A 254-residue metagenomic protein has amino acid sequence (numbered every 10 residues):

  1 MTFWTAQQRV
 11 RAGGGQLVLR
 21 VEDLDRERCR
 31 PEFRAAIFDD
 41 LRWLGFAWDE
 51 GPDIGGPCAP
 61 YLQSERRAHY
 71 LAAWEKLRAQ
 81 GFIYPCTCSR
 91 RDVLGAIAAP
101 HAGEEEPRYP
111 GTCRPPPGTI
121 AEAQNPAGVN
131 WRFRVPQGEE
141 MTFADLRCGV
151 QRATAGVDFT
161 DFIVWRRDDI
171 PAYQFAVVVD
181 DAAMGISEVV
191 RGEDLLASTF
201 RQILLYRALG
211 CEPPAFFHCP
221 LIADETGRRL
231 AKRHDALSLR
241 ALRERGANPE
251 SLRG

Functional and structural regions predicted by a protein language model:
M1-A102, E193-D194, S198-C211: N-terminal Rossmann-like or analogous alpha/beta NTP/dinucleotide-binding catalytic cores that position adenine
R91-L230, S238-R243: Active-site cores that bind ATP or allylic diphosphates and position pyrophosphate for catalysis
G246-N248, R253: A conserved active-site cap/scaffold subdomain adjacent to cofactor or substrate pockets
